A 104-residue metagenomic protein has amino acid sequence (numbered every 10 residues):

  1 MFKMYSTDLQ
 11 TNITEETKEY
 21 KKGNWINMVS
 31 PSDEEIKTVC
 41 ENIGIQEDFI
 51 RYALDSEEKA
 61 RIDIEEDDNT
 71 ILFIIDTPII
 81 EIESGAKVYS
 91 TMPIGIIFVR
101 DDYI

Functional and structural regions predicted by a protein language model:
M1-I104: Peripheral, non-transmembrane regulatory/ligand-interaction domains of membrane transport proteins
